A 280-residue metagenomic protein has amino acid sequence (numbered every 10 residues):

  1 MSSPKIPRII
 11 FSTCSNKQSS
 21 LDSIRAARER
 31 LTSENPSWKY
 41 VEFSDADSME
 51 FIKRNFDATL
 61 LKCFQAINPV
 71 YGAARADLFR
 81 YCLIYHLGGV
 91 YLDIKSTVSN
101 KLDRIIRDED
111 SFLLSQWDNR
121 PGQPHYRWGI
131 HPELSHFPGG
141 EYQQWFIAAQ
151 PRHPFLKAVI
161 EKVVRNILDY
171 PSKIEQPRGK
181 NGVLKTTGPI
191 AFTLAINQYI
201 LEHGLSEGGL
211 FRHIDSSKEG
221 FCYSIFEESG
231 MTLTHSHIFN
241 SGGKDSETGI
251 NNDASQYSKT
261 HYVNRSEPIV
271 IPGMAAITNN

Functional and structural regions predicted by a protein language model:
M1-A76, L92-N280: Glycosyltransferase-associated regions of secretory-pathway enzymes, highlighting luminal stem/catalytic domains
D77-G89: Small-residue hinge/turn detector
